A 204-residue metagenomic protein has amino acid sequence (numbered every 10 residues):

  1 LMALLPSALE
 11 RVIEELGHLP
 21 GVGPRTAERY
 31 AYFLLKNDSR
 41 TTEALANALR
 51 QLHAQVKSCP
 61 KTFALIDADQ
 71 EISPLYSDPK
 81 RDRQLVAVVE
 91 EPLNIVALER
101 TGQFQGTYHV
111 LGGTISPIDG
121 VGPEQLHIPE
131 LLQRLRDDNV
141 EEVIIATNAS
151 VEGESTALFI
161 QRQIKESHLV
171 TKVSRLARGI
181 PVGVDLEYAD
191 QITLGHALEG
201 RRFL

Functional and structural regions predicted by a protein language model:
M2-P20: Extended, structured, electrostatic nucleic-acid-contact surfaces
A48-I95: Cys/His-rich short segments
T62, E71-D78, Q103-G106, V110-L135: Basic, flexible Lys/Arg- and Gly-enriched helix-loop patches that mediate nucleic-acid binding at interfaces with rRNA
K80-R81, P92-I95, T114-P117, A149-G153 (+1 more regions): Conserved nucleotide-binding/hydrolysis micro-motifs of P-loop NTPases
Q84-E90, V140-E152: Acidic beta-strand-to-loop metal/phosphate-binding motif
E152-K165: Short Gly/Thr/Asp-enriched flexible loops that form oxyanion-binding sites at enzyme active sites
H168-R178, D185-L204: Conserved phosphate-handling catalytic cores of large alpha/beta enzymes
